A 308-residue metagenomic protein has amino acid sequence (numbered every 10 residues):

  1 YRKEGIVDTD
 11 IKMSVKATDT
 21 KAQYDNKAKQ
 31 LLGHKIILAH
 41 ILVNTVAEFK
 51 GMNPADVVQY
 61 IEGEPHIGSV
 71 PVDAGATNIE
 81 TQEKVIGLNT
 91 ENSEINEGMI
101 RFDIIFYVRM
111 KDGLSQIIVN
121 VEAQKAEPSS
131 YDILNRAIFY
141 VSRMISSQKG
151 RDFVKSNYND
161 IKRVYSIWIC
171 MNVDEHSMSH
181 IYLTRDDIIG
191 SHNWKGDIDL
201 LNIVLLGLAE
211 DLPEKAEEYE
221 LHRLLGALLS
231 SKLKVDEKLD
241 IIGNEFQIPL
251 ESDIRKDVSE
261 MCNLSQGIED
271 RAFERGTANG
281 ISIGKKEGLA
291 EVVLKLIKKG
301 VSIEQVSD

Functional and structural regions predicted by a protein language model:
Y1-D308: Elongated, amphipathic alpha-helical interaction scaffolds
